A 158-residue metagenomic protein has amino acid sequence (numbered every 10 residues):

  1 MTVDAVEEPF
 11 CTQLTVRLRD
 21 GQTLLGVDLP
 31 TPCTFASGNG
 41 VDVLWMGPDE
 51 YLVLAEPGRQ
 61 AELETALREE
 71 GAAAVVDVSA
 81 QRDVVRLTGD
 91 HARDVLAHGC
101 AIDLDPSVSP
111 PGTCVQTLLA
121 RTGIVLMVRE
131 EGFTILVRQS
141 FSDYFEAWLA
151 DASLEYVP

Functional and structural regions predicted by a protein language model:
M1-P158: Basic, glycine/lysine-rich polyanion-binding surfaces/domains
